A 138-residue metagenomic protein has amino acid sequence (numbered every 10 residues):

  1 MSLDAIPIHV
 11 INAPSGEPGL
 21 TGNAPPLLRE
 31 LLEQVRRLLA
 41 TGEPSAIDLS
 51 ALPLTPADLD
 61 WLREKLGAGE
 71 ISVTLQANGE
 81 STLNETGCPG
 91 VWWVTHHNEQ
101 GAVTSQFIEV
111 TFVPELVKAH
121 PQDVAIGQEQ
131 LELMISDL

Functional and structural regions predicted by a protein language model:
M1-P44, Q106: N-terminal, charge-rich interaction modules
L3, P7, N78-L138: Helix-rich interaction surfaces within compact, conserved domain-sized segments that mediate assembly or partner
G16, L32, I47, P56-D58 (+2 more regions): Sparse, context-dependent recognition of short Cys/His-centered cofactor- or disulfide-binding micro-motifs
A24-R29, S50-P53, I71-L75, E85-C88: A short linear-motif detector with a strong N-terminal bias
P25-R36, D60-R63, A125-Q128, E132-I135: Generic detector of well-ordered alpha-helical segments enriched in charged/polar residues, highlighting helical
Q34-L66: Short, well-structured hydrophobic secondary-structure segments
P44, E70-I71, W92: Short, hydrophobic/aromatic-rich segments at coil-to-beta transitions
A57-G87: Amphipathic, interaction-prone secondary-structure segments
